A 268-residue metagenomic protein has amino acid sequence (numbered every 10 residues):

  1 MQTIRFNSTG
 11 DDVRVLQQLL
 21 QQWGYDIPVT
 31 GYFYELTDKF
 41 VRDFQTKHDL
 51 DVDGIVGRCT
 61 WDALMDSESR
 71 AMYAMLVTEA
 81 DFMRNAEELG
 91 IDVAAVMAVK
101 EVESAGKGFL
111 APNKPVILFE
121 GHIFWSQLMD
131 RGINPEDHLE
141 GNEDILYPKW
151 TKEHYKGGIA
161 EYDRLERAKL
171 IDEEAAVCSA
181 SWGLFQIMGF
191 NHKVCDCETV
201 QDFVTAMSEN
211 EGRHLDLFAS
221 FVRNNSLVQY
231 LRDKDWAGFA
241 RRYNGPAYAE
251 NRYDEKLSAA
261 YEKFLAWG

Functional and structural regions predicted by a protein language model:
M1-G31, C178, Q201, S208-G212: Acidic, Ser/Thr/Pro/Gly-enriched interdomain connector segments
T3, I55, E68-G268: Catalytic glycan-binding domains that act on GlcNAc-containing polysaccharides
Q17-Q18, Q45, Q186: Glutamine-centric residue-chemistry signal
W23-G24, K39, W61, M65 (+1 more regions): A structural signal for the main folded, soluble domain(s) of proteins
E35-D38, D92: Short, well-ordered surface patches within globular domains
V41, Q45, V99: Conserved hydrophobic/aromatic packing and binding residues within compact polymer-binding modules
K47-L50: Short capping motifs at secondary-structure boundaries
